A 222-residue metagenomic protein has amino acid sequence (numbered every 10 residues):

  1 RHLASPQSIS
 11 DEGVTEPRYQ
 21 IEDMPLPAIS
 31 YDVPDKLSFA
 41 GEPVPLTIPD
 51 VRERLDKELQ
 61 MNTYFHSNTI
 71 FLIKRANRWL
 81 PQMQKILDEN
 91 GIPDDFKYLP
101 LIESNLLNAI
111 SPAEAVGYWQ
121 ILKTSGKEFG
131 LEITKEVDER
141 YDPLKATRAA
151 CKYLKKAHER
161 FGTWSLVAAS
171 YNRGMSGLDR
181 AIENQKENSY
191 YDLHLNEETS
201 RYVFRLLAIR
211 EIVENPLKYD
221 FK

Functional and structural regions predicted by a protein language model:
R1-N90: An acidic, Gly/Ser/Thr/Pro-rich helix-cap/linker signature
L59-K74, K85, L106-V116, E132-L144 (+2 more regions): Second-shell loop/turn segments in exported
K74, R78-P81, K85, K97 (+3 more regions): Solvent-exposed, polar/charged alpha-helical surfaces in well-ordered, non-transmembrane soluble domains, broadly
I92-L107, V167-N172: Short, functionally critical alpha-helical segments immediately adjacent to catalytic or ligand/cofactor-binding
S104-L107, S125-G126, G174-L178, V213: Solvent-exposed loop/turn segments at secondary-structure junctions within structured extracellular/periplasmic domains
E114-K135, T147-A149, L154, L178-A181: Substrate-binding/active-site groove segments that recognize and process beta-1,4-linked N-acetyl-hexosamine
L154-A181: Catalytic and binding regions of secreted/periplasmic enzymes and modules that target cell-wall glycans
I182-K222: Flexible, glycine-rich surface segments
